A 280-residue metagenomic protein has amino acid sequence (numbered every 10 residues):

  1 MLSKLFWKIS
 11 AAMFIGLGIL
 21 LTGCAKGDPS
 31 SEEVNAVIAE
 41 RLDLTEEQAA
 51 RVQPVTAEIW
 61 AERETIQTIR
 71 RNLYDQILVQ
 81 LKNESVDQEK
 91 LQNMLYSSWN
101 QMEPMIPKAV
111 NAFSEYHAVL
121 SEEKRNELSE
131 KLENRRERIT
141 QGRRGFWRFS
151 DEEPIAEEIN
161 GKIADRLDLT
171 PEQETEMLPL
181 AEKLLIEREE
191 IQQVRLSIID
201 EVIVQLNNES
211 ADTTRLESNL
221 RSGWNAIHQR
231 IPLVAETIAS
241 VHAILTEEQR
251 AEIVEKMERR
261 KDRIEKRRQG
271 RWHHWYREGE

Functional and structural regions predicted by a protein language model:
L2, S10, L21-E280: Charge-rich (acidic/polar
W7-G16: Sec-dependent N-terminal signal peptides
